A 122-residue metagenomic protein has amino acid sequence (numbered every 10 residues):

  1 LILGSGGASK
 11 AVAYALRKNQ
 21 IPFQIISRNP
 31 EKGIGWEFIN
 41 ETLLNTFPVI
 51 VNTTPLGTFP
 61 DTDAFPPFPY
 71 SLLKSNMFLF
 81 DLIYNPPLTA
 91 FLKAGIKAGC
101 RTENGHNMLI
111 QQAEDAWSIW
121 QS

Functional and structural regions predicted by a protein language model:
L1-R17: Glycine-rich adenosine-cofactor-binding loop
S9-K10, L88-T89, I110: Short, well-ordered alpha-helical microsegments
Y14, K18, K93, K97 (+1 more regions): Short, well-ordered alpha-helices that flank and scaffold nucleotide-derived cofactor binding pockets
K18-W36: NAD(P)-binding Rossmann-fold cofactor-contacting core
N29-E31, Y84, N107-I110: Short, acidic/turn-prone active-site loops that include or flank metal/cofactor- and phosphate-binding residues
G33-E103: Rossmann-like adenosine-cofactor binding region
C100-Q121: Active-site capping/gating segments
